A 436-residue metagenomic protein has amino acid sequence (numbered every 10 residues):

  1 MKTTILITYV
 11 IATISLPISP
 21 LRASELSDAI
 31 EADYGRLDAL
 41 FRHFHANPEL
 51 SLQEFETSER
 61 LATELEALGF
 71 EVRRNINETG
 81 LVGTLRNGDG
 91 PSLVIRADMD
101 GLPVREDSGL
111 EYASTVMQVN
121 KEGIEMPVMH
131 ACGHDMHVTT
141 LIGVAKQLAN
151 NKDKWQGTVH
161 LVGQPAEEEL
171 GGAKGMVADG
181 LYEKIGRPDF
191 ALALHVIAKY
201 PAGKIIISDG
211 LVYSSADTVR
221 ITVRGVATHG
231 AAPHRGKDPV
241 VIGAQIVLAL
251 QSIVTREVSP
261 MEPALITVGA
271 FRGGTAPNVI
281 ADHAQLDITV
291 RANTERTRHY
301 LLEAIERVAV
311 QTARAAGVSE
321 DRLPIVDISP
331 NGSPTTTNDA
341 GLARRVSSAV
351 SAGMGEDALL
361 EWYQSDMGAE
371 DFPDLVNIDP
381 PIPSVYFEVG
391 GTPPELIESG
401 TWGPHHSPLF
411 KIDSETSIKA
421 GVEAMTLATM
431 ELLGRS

Functional and structural regions predicted by a protein language model:
I5-P17: Bacterial N-terminal signal peptides
I18-A23: Sec/Tat signal peptide C-region and signal peptidase I cleavage site
S24-H130, D135-Q156: Acidic/His- and Gly-rich active-site-bordering loop/insert found across diverse amide/peptide-bond hydrolases
E31-G35, P48-E59, A131, D135 (+5 more regions): Soluble non-cytosolic domains of exported or imported proteins
F44, G83, I95, H134 (+8 more regions): Divalent metal-coordination and catalytic microenvironments
V82, M117-M129, D135-M136, Q147-F271 (+1 more regions): Histidine/acidic-residue-rich, glycine-tolerant segments that coordinate divalent metal ions
A244-S436: Metal-dependent amide/peptide-bond hydrolase catalytic core, centered on the "pita-bread" metallohydrolase fold
